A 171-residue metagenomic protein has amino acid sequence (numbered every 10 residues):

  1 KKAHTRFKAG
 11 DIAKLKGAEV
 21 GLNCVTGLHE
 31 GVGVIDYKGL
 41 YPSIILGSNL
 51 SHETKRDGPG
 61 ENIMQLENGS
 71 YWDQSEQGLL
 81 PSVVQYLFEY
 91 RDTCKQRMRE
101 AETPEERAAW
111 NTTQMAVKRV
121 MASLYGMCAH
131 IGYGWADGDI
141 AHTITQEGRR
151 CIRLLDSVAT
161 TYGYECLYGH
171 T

Functional and structural regions predicted by a protein language model:
K1-T171: Conserved acidic
